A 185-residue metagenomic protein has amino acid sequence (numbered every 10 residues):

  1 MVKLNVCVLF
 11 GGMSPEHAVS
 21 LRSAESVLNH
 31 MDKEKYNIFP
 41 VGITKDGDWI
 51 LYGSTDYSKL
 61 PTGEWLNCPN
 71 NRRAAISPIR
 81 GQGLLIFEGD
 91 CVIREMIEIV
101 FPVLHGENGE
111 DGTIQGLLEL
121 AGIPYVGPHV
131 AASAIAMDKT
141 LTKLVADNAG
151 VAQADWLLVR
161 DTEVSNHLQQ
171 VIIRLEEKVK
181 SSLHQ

Functional and structural regions predicted by a protein language model:
V2-F10, S14-P15, L21-R22, D90 (+2 more regions): Active-site nucleotide/adenylate-binding loops and adjacent lid/helix of ATP-dependent enzymes
V2-K45, G53: N-terminal phosphate-binding or glycine-rich loops at protein starts, especially the Walker A/P-loop of NTPases
G12, I93-M137, A152-L158: A short, GP-enriched loop/loop-strand-helix hinge that lies immediately N-terminal to, or at the N-terminal rim
S23-V27, I114, T142: Hydrophobic residues within alpha-helices that form the first helical element adjacent to the glycine-rich loop
D32, E119, D147: Anion (oxyanion) recognition and catalysis
I43, W49-E119: N-terminal glycine-rich "phosphate-gripper" loop used for MgATP/nucleotide binding and carboxylate activation
D48-W49, V164: Acidic pyrophosphate-coordinating catalytic loop
